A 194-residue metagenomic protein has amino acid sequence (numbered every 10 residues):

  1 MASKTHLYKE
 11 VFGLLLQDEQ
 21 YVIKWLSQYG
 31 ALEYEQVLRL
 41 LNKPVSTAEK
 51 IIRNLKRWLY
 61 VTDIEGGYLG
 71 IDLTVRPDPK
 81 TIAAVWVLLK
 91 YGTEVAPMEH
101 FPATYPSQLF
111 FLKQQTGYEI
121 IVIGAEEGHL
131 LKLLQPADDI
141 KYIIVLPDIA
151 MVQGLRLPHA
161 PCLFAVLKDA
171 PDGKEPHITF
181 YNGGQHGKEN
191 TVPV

Functional and structural regions predicted by a protein language model:
M1-Y21: Short alpha-helical segments that sit at the start of domains
Y21-Q28, K50, R57-L133: Nucleic-acid-binding surface
Q28-L41: Short acidic, hydrophobic short linear motifs in intrinsically disordered regions
Q36, T47-K50: Residues in the helix-turn-helix
D139-V194: C-terminal regulatory/effector modules of DNA-binding transcriptional regulators
